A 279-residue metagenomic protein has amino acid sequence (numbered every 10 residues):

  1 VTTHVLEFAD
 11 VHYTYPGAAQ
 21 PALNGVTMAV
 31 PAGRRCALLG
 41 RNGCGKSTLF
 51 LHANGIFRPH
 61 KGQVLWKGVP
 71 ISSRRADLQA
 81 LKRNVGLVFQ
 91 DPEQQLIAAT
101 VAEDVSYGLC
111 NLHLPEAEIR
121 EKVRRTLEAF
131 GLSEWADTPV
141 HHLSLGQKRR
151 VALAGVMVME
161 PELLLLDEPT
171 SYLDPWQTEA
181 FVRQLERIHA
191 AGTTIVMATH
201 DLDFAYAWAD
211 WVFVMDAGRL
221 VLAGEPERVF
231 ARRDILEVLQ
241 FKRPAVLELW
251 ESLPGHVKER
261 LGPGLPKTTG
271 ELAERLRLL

Functional and structural regions predicted by a protein language model:
L39-R41: The feature captures the beta-strand-to-loop junction immediately N-terminal to the Walker
N54: Helix-to-loop junction immediately C-terminal to a conserved catalytic motif
G62-S73, L81: Conserved ABC transporter NBD signature motif
P139-L143: Conserved ABC ATPase signature
L164-D167: Catalytic Walker B motif of ABC-type/P-loop ATPase nucleotide-binding domains
T199-H200: H-loop/switch region of ABC-family ATPase nucleotide-binding domains
A217-G218: Conserved ABC ATPase "signature" C-loop
